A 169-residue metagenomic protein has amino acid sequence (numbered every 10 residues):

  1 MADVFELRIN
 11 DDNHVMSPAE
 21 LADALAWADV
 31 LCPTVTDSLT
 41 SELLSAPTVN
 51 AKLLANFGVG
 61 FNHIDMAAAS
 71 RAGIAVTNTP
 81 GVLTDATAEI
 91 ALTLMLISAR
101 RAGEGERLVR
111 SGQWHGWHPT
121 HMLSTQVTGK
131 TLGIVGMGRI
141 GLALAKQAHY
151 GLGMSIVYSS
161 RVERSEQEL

Functional and structural regions predicted by a protein language model:
M1-A28, S159, S165: N-terminal glycine-/charge-rich "phosphate-binding" loop or analogous flexible N-terminal tail
E6, K52-L53, A75, K130-G133 (+1 more regions): Structural signature of beta-strand start/N-cap positions in the alpha/beta core of ABC transporter nucleotide-binding
N10, L31-P33, L54, S155-S160: Short, hydrophobic beta-strand segments that form beta-sheet elements in well-ordered domains
V15-A19, D37-S41, W117-T120, L142: Structural motif corresponding to alpha-helix initiation and N-cap regions
A22-D23, M66-A67, K146: Alpha-helical segments flanking ligand/cofactor-binding loops in enzyme cores
W27-R110, S124: Phosphate/diphosphate ligand-binding glycine-rich loop within oxidoreductases
V109-H118: A short, charged, Gly/Pro-tolerant segment at domain boundaries
T120-L169: Rossmann-like dinucleotide/phosphate-binding beta-alpha-beta segment
